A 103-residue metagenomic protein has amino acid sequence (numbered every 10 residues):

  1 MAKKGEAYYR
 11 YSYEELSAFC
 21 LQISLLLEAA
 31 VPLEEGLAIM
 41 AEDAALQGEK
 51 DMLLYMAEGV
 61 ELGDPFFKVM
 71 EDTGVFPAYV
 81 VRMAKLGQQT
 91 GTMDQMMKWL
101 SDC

Functional and structural regions predicted by a protein language model:
M1-C103: Catalytic metal-binding core of the metallo-beta-lactamase
